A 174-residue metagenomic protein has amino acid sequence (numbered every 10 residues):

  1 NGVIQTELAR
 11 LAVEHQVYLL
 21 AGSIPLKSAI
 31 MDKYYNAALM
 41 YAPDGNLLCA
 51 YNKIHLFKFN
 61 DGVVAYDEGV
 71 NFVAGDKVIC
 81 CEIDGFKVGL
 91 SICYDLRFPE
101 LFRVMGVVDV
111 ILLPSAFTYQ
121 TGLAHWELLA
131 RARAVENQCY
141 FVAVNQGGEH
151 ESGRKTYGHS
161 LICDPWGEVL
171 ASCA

Functional and structural regions predicted by a protein language model:
G2-A21, L96-A174: CN hydrolase (nitrilase-like) catalytic-core segments centered on the catalytic cysteine and neighboring Lys/Glu
T6, R10, A29-G106, Y119-L128: Active-site catalytic loop in hydrolytic enzyme cores
L19-L26, K58-A65, F141-N145: Short Pro/Gly-enriched beta-strand edge/turn motifs at strand-loop
P25, C80-E82, L161: Well-ordered beta-strand positions
L26-A29, E149: Short glycine/acidic-enriched loop and turn motifs that connect beta-strands
